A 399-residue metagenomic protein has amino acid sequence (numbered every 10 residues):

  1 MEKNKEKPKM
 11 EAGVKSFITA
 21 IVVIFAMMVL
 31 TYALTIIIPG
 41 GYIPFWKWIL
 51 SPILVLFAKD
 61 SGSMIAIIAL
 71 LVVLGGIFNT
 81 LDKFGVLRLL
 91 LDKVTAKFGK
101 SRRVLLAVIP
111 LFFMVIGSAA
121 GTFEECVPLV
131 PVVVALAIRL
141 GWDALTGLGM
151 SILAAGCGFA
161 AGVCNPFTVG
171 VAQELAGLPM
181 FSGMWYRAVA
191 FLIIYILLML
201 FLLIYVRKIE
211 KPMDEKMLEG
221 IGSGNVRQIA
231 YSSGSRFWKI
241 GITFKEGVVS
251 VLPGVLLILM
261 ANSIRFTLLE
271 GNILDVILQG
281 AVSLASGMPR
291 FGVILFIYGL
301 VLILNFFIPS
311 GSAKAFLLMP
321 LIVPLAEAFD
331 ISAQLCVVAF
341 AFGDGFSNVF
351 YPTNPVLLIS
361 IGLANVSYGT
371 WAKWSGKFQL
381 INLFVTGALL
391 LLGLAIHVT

Functional and structural regions predicted by a protein language model:
E2-V23, W185-T243, L363, S367 (+2 more regions): Long, contiguous bundles of hydrophobic transmembrane helices that form the permeation core of multi-pass
F17-V29, P44-R88, Q228, G234-D275 (+1 more regions): Core transmembrane alpha-helical segments of multi-pass membrane transporters/permeases
I21-I37, L71-N79, F112-I116, G158 (+8 more regions): Hydrophobic core segments of alpha-helical transmembrane domains in multi-pass membrane transport and ion-translocation
I68-L71, R102-G117, W142-A160, G183 (+3 more regions): Alpha-helical transmembrane segments of multi-pass membrane proteins
V72, K100-V132, I258-A261, L268 (+2 more regions): Hydrophobic alpha-helical transmembrane segments of multi-pass integral membrane proteins, predominantly secondary
L91-D92, E124-L136, P166-L175, L278 (+2 more regions): Re-entrant/interfacial helical elements at transmembrane boundaries that shape and gate the permeation pathway
G121, R139, D143-L178, S182-I229 (+1 more regions): Transmembrane-helix bundle segments that line or gate the permeation/cavity pathway in multi-pass membrane proteins
M288-T399: C-terminal transmembrane helix pair
